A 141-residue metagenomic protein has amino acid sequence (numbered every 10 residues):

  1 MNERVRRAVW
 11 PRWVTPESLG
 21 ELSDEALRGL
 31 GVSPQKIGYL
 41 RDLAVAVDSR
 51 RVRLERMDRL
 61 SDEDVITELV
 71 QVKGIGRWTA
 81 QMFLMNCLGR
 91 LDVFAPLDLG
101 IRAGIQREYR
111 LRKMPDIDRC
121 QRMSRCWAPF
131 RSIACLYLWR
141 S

Functional and structural regions predicted by a protein language model:
M1-S141: HhH-family (HhH-GPD) DNA N-glycosylase catalytic core used in base-excision repair
